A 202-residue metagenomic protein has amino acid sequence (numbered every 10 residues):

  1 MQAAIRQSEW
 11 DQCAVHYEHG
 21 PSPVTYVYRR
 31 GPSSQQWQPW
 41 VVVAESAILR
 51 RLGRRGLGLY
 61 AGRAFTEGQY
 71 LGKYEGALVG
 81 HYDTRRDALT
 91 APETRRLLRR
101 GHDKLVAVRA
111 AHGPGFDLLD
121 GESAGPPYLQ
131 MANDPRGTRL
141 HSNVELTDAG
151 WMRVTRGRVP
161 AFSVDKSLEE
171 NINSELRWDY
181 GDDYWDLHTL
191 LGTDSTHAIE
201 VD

Functional and structural regions predicted by a protein language model:
M1-H19: Eukaryotic intrinsically disordered, low-complexity, charge-rich
I5-S8, R136-D202: C-terminal SET catalytic tail plus cysteine-rich post-SET Zn-binding segment of SAM-dependent SET-domain
Q12, P39-V42, Y74, R153 (+2 more regions): Intrinsic disorder/low-complexity segments enriched in polar/charged and small flexible residues
H16-Y17, T25-E145: Catalytic cores of histone-lysine modification enzymes
Y17-G20, G72, L187-G192: Short, flexible/disordered secondary-structure transition segments
S22, G31-S33, V79, D87 (+3 more regions): Short linear sequence elements within intrinsically disordered, low-complexity coil regions
